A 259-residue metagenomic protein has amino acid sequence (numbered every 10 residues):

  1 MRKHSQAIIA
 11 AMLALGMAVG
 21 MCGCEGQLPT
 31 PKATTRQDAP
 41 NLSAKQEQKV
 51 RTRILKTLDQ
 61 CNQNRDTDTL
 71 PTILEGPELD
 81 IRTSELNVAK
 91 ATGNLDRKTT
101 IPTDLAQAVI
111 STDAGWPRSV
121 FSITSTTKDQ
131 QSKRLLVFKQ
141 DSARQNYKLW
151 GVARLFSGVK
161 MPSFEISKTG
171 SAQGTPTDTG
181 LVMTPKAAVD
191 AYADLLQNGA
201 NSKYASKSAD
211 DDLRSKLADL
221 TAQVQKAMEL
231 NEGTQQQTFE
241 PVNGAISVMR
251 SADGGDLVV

Functional and structural regions predicted by a protein language model:
R2, P31, K128-D190, D253-V259: Short beta-strand edge/turn micro-motifs at domain boundaries
R2-M21, E25-S132: An N-terminus-focused feature that recognizes amino-terminal "leader" regions
C22-E25, A153, I246: Compositionally biased, intrinsically disordered low-complexity regions
D38-K90, F164-Q235: Core segments of small alpha/beta cavity-forming domains
T103-A106, R118-S142, A193-S206, K216-V259: Long compositionally biased, domain-poor regions of proteins
